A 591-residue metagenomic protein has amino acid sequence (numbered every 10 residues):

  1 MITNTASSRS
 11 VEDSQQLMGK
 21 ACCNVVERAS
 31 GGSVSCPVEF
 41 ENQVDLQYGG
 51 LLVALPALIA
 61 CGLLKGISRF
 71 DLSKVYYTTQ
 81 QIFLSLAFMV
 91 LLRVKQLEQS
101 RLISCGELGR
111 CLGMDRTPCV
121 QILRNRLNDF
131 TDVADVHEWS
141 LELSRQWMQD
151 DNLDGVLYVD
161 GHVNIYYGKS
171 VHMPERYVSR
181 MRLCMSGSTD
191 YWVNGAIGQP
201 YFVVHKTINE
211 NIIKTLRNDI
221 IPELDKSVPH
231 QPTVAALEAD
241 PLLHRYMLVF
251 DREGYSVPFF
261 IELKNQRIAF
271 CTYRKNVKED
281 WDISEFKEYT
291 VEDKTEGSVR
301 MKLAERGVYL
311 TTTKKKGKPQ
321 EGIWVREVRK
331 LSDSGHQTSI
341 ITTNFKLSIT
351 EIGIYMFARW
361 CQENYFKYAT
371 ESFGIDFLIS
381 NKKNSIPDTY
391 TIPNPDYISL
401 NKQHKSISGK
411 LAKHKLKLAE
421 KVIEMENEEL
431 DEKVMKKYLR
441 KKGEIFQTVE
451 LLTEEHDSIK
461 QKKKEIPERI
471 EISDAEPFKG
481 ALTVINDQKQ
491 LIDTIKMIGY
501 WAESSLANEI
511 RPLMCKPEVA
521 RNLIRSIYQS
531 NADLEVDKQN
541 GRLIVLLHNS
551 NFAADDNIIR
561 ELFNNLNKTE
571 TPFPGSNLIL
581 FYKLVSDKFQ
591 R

Functional and structural regions predicted by a protein language model:
I2, V25-E27, I261, N265-Q362 (+4 more regions): An anionic, glycine-rich sequence signature occurring as long contiguous blocks
I2-L183, S188-E210, K214-D240, E450 (+1 more regions): Dynamic "connector" segments at or just before major functional cores
F88, I103-E107, D219, E223 (+12 more regions): Generic, well-ordered alpha-helical scaffold segments in large soluble proteins
L112, Y167-H172, V204, P258-L263 (+2 more regions): Short acidic, glycine/serine/threonine-rich loops at helix termini
L248-V257, N276-E279: Acidic, metal-coordinating catalytic cores used for nucleic-acid/nucleotide bond scission and strand-transfer chemistry
R267-F270, E288, S348, M356-T391 (+2 more regions): C-terminal, active-site-flanking charged/polar segments
Y368-E371, D376-E426: Charged, amphipathic alpha-helical linkers/stalks
H414-I470: Extended alpha-helical coiled-coil "stalk/arm" regions that act as elongated linkers or oligomerization scaffolds
